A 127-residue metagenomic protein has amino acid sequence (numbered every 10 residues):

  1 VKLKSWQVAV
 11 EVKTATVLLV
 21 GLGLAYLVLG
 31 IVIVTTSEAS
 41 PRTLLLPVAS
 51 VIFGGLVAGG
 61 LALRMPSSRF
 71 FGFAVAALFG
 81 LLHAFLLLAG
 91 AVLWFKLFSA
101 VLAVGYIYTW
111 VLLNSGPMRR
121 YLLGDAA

Functional and structural regions predicted by a protein language model:
V1-A127: Topology signature of small-to-medium multi-pass alpha-helical membrane proteins
